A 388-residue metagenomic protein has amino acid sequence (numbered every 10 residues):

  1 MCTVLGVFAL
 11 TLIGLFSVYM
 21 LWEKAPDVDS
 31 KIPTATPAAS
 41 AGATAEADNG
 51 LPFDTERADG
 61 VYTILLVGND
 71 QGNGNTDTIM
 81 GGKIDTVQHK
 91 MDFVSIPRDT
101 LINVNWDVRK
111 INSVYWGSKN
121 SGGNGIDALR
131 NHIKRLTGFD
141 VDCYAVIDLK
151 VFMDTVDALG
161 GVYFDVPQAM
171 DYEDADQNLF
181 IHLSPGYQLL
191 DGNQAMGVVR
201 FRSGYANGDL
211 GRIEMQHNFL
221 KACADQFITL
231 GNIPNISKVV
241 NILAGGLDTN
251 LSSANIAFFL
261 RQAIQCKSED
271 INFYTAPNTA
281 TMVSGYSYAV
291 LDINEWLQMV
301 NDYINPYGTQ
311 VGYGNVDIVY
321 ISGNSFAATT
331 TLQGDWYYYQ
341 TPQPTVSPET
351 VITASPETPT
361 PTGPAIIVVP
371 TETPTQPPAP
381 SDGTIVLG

Functional and structural regions predicted by a protein language model:
M1-G6, L12-G388: Non-catalytic, solvent-exposed segments at the cell envelope interface
